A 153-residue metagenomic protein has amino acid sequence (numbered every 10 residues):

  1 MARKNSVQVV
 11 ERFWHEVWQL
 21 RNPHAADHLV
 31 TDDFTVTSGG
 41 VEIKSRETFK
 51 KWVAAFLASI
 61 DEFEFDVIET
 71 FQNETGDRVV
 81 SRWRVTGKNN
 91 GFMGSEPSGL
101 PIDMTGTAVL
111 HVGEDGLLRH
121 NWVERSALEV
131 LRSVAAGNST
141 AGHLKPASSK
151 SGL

Functional and structural regions predicted by a protein language model:
M1-L153: C-terminal and inter-domain tail/linker signature
